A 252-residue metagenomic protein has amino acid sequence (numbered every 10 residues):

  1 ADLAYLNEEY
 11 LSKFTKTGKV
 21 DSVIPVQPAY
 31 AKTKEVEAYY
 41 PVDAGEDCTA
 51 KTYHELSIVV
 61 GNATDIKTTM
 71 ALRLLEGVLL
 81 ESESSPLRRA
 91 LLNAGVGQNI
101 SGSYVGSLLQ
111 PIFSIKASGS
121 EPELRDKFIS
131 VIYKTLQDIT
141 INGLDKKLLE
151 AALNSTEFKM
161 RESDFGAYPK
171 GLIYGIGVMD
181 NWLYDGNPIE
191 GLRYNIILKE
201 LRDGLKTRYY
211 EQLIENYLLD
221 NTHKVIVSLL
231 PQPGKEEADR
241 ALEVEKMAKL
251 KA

Functional and structural regions predicted by a protein language model:
A1-K32, D47-D65, A71, G77-A252: Charge-rich, well-structured scaffold segments of protease-associated domains
P41-D47: Edge strands and adjacent loops of beta-rich recognition modules
